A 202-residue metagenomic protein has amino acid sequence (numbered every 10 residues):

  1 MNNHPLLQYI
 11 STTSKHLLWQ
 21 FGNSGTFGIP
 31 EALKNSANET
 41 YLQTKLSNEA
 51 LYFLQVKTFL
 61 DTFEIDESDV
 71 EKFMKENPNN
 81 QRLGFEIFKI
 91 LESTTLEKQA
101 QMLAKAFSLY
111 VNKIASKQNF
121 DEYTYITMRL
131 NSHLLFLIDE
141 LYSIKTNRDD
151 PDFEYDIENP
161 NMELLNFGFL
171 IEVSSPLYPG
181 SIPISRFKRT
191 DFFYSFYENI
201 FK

Functional and structural regions predicted by a protein language model:
M1-T58: Membrane-inserting effector segments that mediate pore formation, membrane fusion, or transient membrane insertion
L17, F21, G25, T40 (+8 more regions): Short, flexible helical or helix-coil boundary motifs
T26, P30-K34, E49-V56, N80 (+4 more regions): Short runs of predominantly hydrophobic/aromatic residues within well-ordered alpha helices that form helix-helix
I29, L33-T40, E64-S68, N80 (+3 more regions): Residue-level signal for well-ordered alpha-helical segments
T40-I90: Amphipathic, membrane-active segments
F85-K202: Long, helix-rich, hydrophobic modules that act as membrane-proximal anchors or helical bundle/coiled-coil regulators
